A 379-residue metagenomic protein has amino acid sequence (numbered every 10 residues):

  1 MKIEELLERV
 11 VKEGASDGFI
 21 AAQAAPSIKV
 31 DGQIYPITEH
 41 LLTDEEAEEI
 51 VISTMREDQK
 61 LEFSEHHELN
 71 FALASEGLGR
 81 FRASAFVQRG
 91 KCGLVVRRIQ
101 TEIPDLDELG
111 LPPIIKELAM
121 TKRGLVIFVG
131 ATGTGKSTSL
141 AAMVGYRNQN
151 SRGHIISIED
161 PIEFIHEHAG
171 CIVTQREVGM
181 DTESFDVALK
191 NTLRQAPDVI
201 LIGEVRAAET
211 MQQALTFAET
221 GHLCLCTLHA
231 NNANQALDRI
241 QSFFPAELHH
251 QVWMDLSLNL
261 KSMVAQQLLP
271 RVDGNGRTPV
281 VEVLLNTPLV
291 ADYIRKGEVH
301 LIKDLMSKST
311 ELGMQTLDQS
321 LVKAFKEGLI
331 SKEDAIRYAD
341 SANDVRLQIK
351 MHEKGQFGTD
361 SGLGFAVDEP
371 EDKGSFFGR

Functional and structural regions predicted by a protein language model:
M1-R379: Short, flexible helix-loop junctions that flank or precede catalytic/ligand sites
